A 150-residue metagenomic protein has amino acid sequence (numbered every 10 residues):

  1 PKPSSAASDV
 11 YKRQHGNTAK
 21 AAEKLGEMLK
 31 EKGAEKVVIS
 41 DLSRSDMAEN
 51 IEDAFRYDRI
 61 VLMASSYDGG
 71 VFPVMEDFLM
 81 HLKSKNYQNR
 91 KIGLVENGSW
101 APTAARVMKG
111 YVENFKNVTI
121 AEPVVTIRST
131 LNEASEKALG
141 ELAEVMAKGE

Functional and structural regions predicted by a protein language model:
P1-A7, Y11: Single conserved hydrophobic/aromatic residue that forms the stacking wall/gate of nucleotide- or nucleobase-binding
Y11-E31: Short, charged N-terminal beta->alpha structural module
K24-S43, N50-E150: FMN-binding flavodoxin-like domain, especially the glycine-rich phosphate-binding loop
